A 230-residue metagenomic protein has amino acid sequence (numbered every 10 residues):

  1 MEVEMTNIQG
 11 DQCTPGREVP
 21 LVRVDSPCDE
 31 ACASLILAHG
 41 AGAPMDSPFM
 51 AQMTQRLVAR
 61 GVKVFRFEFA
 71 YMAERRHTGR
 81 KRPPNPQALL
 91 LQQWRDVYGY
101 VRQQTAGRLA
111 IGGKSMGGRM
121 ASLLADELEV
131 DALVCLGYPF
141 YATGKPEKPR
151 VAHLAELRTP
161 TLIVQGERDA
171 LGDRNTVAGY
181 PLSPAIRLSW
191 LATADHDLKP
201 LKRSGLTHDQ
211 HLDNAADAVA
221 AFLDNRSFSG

Functional and structural regions predicted by a protein language model:
G10-R108, D195-G205: Serine-hydrolase catalytic machinery in alpha/beta-hydrolase-like enzymes
R108-G113, L136: Short beta-strand immediately N-terminal to the catalytic nucleophile in serine-hydrolase-like folds
G113-G117, A121: Gly/Ala-rich beta-loop-alpha elbow adjacent to hydrolase catalytic centers
M120-L124, G144: Hydrolases whose catalytic domains are alpha/beta-hydrolase-1, hotdog thioesterase, or metallo-beta-lactamase-like
E129-G144: A conserved short beta-strand
L157-R158, I163-Q165: Short beta-strand/loop motif that positions the catalytic acidic residue of the alpha/beta-hydrolase fold
A170-T176: Conserved alpha/beta-hydrolase "acid-adjacent" motif
A178, L182-G230: C-terminal catalytic histidine-bearing segment of alpha/beta-hydrolase fold enzymes
